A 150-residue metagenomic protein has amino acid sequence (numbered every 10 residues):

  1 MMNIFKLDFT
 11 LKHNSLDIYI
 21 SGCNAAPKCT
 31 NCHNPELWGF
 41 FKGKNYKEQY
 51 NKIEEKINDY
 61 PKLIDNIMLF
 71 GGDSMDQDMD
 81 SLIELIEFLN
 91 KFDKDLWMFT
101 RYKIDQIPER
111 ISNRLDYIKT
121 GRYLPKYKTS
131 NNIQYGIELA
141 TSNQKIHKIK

Functional and structural regions predicted by a protein language model:
M1-N24, K28-F41: N-terminal [4Fe-4S]-dependent radical SAM core
Y19, F70, W97-R101, G121: A cross-family glycoside hydrolase active-site/sugar-binding cleft signature
K28, N66, K94-D95: Residues at the starts of beta-strands that form the adenosine-phosphate
T30, D65, D116: Conserved acidic residues
L37, G72, R122-Y123: Flexible loop residues that form catalytic and substrate-binding hotspots at small-molecule/glycan-binding clefts
G39-E55, M75-S112, Y117: Canonical radical SAM enzyme core domain
L63-F88, Q134-G136: Conserved glycine-rich "GG(E/T)P / GGGxP" loop and the immediately following alpha-helix in the radical SAM core
E109-K150: Classical nucleotidyltransferase
